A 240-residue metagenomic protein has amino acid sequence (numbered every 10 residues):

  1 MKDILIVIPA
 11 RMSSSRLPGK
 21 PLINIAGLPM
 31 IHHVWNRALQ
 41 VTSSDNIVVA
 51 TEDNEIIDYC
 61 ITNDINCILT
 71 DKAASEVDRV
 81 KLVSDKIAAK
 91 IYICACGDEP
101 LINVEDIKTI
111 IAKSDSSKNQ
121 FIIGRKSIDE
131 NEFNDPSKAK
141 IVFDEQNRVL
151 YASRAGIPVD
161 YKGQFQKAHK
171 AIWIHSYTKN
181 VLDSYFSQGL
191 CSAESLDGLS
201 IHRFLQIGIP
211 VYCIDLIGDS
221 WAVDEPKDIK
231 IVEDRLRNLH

Functional and structural regions predicted by a protein language model:
K2-A50: N-terminal glycine-rich phosphate-binding loop and ensuing alpha1 helix
I6, I47-V49, Y92, V149 (+1 more regions): Hydrophobic/aromatic residues located in beta-strands of well-ordered beta-sheets within soluble catalytic
L22, I141-V142, C213: A structural signal for short hydrophobic beta-strand segments in well-ordered beta-sheet cores
S44, A89, S116-N119: Short, high-confidence coil segments that cap the C-terminus of an alpha-helix and link into the following beta-strand
V48, N54-A112: Short phosphate-binding loop-to-helix
A74-S75, Q166-H240: Conserved alpha/beta core of the MobA/IspD/sugar-nucleotide pyrophosphorylase nucleotidyltransferase superfamily
I102-C191: Conserved core of the sugar-phosphate nucleotidyltransferase
